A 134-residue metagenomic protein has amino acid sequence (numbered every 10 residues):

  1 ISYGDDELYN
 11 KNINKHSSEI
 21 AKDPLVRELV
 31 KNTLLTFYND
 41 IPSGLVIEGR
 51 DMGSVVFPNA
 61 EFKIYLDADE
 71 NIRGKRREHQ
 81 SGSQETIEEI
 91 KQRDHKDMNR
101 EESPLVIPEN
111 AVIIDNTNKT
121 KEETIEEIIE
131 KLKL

Functional and structural regions predicted by a protein language model:
I1-S43, N71, E88-E101, K121 (+1 more regions): ATP-dependent small-molecule kinase phosphotransfer cores that center on conserved nucleotide phosphate-binding segments
H16, I47, R76, D115: Thr-Gly-centered strand-to-loop micro-motif
E19, Y65, V112-I113: Short aromatic/hydrophobic contact patches that present stacked aromatics for nucleic-acid/ligand binding
Y38-P42, R50-V55, N59, G82-E127: Small-molecule kinase domains that catalyze NTP-dependent phosphoryl transfer to phosphate-bearing small molecules
A68: A mobile, often basic/glycine-rich helix-loop segment that functions as the active-site lid/recognition loop
I72-G82, T86: Conserved SF2 helicase motif VI
E127-L134: C-terminal alpha-helix
